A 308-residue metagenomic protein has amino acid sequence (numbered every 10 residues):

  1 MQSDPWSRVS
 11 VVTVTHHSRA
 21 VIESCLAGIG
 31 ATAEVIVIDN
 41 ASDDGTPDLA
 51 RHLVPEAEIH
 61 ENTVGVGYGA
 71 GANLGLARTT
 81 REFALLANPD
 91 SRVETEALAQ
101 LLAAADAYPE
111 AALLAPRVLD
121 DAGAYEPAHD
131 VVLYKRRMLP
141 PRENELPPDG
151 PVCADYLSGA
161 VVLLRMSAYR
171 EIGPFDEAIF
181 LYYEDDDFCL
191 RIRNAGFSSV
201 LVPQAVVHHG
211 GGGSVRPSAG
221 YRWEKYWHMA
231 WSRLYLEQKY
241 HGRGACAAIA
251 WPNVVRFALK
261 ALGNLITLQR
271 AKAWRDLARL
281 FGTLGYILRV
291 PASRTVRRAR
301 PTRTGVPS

Functional and structural regions predicted by a protein language model:
T13-A31: Short, well-formed alpha-helical segments that are part of the catalytic scaffolds of diverse glycosyltransferases
G28, D39-L49, V64: A conserved acidic beta->alpha catalytic loop
N62-T79: Glycine-rich, basic loop-to-helix element that forms the pyrophosphate-binding segment of sugar-nucleotide handling
V64, A70, R92-G173, A178 (+1 more regions): Acidic/His-rich active-site region of diverse nucleotide-sugar glycosyltransferases
A84: Short aromatic/hydrophobic "clamp" motif used to bind/position activated sugar donors
L181-D187, K225: Acidic donor-binding loop at a coil-to-helix junction in glycosyltransferase catalytic cores that engages
D185-R191, V207: Short active-site alpha-helical segment characteristic of glycosyltransferases and processive polysaccharide synthases
E224-W231, R243-S308: Non-catalytic, C-terminal membrane-associated alpha-helical segments of glycosyltransferases
